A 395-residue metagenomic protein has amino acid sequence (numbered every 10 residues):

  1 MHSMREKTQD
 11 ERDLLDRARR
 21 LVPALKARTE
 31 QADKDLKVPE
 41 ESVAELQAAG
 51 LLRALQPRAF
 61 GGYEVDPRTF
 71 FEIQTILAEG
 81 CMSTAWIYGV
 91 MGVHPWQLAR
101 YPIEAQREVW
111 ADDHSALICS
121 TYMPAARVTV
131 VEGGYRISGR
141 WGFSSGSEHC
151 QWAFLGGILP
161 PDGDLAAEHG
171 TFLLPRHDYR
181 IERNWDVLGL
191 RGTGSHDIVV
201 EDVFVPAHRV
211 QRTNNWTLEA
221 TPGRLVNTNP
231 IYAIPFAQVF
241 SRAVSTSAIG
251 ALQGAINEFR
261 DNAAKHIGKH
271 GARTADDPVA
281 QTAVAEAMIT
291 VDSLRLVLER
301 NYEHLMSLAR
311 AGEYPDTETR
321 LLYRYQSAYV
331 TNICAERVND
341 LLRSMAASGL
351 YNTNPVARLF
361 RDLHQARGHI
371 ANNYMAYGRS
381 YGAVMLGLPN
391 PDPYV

Functional and structural regions predicted by a protein language model:
M1-D16, R20, Y394-V395: Basic/polar N-terminal segments that are highly enriched at the extreme N-terminus, encompassing both cleavable
D10-D13, K34-V38, G189-G192, F236-A251: Short, contiguous, pocket-lining structural segments that sit at or immediately flank catalytic/ligand-binding sites
P23, G250-Q253, A285-D292, R324 (+3 more regions): Generic structural signal for well-ordered, non-transmembrane alpha-helical segments in soluble/cytosolic regions
K26, E30-D33, S293-Y329, N339-L350: C-terminal helix-coil-helix/basic helical segment that borders enzyme active sites and/or dimer interfaces and provides
V38-A48, L52-C150, A166: Glycine-rich flavin
R140-Y179, R183-N184: DPxDG-like acidic metal-binding loop motif
S195-V291: Glycine-rich beta->alpha junctions and the first turn(s) of the following alpha-helix
S348-V395: Glycine-rich phosphate/cofactor-binding loops in nucleotide/flavin-utilizing enzymes
